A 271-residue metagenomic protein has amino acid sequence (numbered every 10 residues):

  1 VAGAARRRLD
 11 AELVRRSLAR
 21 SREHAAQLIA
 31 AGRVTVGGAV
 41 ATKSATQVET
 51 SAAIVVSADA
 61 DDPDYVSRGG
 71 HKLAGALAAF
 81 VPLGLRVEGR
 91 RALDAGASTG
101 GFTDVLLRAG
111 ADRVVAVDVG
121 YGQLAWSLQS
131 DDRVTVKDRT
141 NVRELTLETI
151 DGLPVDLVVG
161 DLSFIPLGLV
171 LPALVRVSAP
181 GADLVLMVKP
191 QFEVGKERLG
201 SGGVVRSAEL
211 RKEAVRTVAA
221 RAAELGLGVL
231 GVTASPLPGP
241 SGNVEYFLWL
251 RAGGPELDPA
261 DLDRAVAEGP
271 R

Functional and structural regions predicted by a protein language model:
V1-A52, R91: A basic, amphipathic helix-loop patch mediating RNA/tRNA/ribosome contacts
R86-S98: Conserved class I S-adenosyl-L-methionine
G100-G101, G122: Glycine-rich SAM-binding Motif I of class I
V105-R113: Conserved S-adenosyl-L-methionine
V115-I165, L169: S-adenosyl-L-methionine
G168-V185: A short glycine-rich, Lys/Arg-flanked "PGG" loop and its adjoining helix->strand segment in the class I
P190-S207: Short, glycine-/aromatic-enriched active-site segment of Class I SAM-dependent methyltransferases
V244, W249-R271: Flexible, glycine-/basic-rich loop-and-beta segments that form/coincide with the SAM-dependent methyltransferase
